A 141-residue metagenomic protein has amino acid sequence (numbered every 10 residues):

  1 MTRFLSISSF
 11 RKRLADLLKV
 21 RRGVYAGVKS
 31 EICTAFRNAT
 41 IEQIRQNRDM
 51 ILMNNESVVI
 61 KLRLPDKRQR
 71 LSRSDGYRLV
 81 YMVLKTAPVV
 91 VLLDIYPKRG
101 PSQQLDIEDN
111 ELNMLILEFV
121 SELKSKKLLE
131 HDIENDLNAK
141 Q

Functional and structural regions predicted by a protein language model:
M1-F36, L117-Q141: Arg/Lys-rich, positively charged N-terminal/basic patches that mediate binding to nucleic acids
F4, V59-I60, V90: A broad, low-specificity signal marking well-ordered, structured residues that form hydrophobic/aromatic
T40-R70: A short, surface-exposed loop/turn module that caps and links secondary-structure elements
R70-Q141: Enriched for short, Lys/Arg-rich terminal
